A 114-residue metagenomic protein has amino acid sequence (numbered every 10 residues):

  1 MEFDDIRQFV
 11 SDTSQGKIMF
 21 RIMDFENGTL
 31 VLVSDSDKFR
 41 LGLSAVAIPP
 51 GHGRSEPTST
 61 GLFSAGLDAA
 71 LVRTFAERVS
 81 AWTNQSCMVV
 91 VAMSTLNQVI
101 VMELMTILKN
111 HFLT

Functional and structural regions predicted by a protein language model:
E2-F3, R7-E77, A81-W82, S86-M88 (+1 more regions): Conserved mixed alpha/beta catalytic, RNA-binding, or beta-rich assembly cores of soluble enzyme, regulatory
R78-H111: Short, compact, well-ordered microdomains
